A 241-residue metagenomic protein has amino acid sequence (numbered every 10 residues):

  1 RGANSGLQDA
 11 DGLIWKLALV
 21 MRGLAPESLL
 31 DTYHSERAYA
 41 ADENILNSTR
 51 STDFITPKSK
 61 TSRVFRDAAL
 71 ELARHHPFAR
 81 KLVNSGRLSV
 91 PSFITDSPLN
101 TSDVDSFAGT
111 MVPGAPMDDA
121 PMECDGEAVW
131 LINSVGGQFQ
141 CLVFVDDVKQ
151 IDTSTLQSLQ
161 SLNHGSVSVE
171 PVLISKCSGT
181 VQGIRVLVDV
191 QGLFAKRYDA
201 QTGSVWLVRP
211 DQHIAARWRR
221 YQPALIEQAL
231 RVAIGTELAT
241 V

Functional and structural regions predicted by a protein language model:
R1-A18, L29, A40: Extended, hydrophobic alpha-helical segments in both membrane/secreted and soluble proteins
L19-V241: Helical substrate-recognition/capping region of FAD-dependent monooxygenase/halogenase enzymes
